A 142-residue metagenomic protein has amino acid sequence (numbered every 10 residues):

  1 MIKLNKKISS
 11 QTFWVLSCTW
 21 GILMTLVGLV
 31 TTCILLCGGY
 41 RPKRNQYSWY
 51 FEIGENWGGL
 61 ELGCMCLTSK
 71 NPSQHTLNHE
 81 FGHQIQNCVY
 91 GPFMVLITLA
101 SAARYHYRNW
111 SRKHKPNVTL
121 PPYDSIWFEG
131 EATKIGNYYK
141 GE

Functional and structural regions predicted by a protein language model:
I2-Q46, F51-W57, V95-E142: Metalloprotease/metallohydrolase-associated module, dominated by Zn2+-dependent proteases
Q11, Q46, Q74, Q84-Q86: Residue-identity detector for glutamine
G54-N78, C88: Short pre-active-site segment immediately N-terminal to the catalytic Zn-binding motif
S73, G91-P92, E142: General structural signal for secondary-structure boundaries
H79-E80, E129: Acidic active-site catalytic centers that drive phospho-/nucleotidyl reactions and related ester hydrolyses
F81-A100: Catalytic Zn2+-binding segment of zinc metalloproteases
